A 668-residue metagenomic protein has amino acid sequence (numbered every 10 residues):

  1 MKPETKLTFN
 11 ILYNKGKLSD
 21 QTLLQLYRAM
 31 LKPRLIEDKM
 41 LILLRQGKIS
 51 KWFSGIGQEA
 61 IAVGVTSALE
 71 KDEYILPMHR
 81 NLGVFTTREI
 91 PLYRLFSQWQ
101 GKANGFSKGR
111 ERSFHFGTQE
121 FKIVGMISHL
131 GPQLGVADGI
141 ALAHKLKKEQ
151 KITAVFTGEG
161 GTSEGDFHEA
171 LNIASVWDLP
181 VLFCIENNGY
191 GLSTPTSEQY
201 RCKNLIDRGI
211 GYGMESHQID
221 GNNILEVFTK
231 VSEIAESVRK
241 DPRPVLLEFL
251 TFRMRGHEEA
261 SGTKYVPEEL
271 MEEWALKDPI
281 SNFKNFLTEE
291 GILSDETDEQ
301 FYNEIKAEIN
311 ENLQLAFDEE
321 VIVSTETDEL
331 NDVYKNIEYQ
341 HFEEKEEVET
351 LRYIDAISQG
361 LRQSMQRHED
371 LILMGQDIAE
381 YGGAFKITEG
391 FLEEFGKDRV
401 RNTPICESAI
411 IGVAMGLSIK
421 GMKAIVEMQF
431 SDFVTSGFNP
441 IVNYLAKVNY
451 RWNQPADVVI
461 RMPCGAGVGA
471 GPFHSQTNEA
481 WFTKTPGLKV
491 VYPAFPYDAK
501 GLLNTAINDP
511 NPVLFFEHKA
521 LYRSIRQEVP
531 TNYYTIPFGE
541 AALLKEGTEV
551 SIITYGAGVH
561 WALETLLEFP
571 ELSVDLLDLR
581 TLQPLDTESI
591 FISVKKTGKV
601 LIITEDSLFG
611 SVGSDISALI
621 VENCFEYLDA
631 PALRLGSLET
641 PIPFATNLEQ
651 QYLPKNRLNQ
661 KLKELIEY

Functional and structural regions predicted by a protein language model:
M1-I61, A68-L69, F249, R255 (+4 more regions): Conserved acidic/glycine
L35-D38, I42-W177, P195-R201, I206 (+3 more regions): Cofactor-binding active-site loop characterized by glycine-rich and histidine/acidic residues
D38, A103-T118, L205-I206, E380-E394 (+2 more regions): Acidic-glycine-rich active-site phosphate/pyrophosphate-binding loop
I42-K48, S113-I127, K151-A154, G189 (+8 more regions): Glycine/charged-rich beta-loop-alpha catalytic/anionic-binding loops adjacent to active sites
K51-Q58, H79-R80, F116-L134, G158 (+8 more regions): Active-site nucleophile and cofactor-binding loops and adjacent substrate-binding regions of central metabolic enzymes
V63-K71, I140-E149, L171-L179, I210-G211 (+6 more regions): Alpha-helix C-terminal capping segments
G101-S107, S175-I185, R399-N402, A446-M462: A glycine-rich helix N-cap at a beta->alpha junction
K122-E311, D318, T483-G598, I602-I603: Glycine-rich ThDP/TPP pyrophosphate-binding loop and its adjacent helix/strand module within ThDP-dependent enzymes
